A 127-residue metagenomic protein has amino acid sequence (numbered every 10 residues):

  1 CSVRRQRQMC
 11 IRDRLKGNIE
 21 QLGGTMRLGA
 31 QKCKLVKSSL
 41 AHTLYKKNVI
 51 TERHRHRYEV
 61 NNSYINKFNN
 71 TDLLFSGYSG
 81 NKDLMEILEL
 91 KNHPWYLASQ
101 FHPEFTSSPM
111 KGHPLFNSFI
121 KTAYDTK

Functional and structural regions predicted by a protein language model:
C1-I11: Single conserved hydrophobic/aromatic residue that forms the stacking wall/gate of nucleotide- or nucleobase-binding
V3, L35, L90: Conserved strand-loop elements at the edges of beta-sheets that form or border functional pockets
R7, Q31, E86: Change "...and in nucleic-acid phosphodiester-cleaving endonucleases..." to "...and in nucleic-acid processing enzymes
L15-H54, N61, N69: Glycine-rich phosphate/pyrophosphate-binding loop and adjacent beta-alpha nucleotide/cofactor-binding cores
I50-K127: Acyltransferase
